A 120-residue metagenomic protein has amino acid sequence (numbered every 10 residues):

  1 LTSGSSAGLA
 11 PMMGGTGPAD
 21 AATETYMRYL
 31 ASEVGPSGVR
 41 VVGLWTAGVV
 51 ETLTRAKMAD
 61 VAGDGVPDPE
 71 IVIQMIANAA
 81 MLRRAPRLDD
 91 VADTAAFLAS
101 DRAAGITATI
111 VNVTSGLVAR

Functional and structural regions predicted by a protein language model:
L1-P36, W45-V50, N78: Catalytic loop of short-chain dehydrogenase/reductase
A7, G65, A80, R84 (+1 more regions): A general structural signal marking secondary-structure boundaries and capping sites
A22, L53, D90: Charged catalytic carboxylate motif
G35, R40, I106-A108: Short, small/polar-rich loop/turn modules that mediate ligand/substrate recognition or access, typified
R40-V50, A99, N112-T114: Conserved SDR Rossmann-fold cofactor-binding beta-strand/turn motif
G43, V66-I73, R84-A92: Conserved loop-to-helix N-cap of the C-terminal "lid" that shapes the substrate pocket in Rossmann-like
V49-A79: A glycine/serine/threonine-rich, flexible loop-to-helix segment that serves as the NAD(P) cofactor-binding "lid"
R84-V113, V118-A119: C-terminal substrate-recognition "lid" of short-chain dehydrogenase/reductases
